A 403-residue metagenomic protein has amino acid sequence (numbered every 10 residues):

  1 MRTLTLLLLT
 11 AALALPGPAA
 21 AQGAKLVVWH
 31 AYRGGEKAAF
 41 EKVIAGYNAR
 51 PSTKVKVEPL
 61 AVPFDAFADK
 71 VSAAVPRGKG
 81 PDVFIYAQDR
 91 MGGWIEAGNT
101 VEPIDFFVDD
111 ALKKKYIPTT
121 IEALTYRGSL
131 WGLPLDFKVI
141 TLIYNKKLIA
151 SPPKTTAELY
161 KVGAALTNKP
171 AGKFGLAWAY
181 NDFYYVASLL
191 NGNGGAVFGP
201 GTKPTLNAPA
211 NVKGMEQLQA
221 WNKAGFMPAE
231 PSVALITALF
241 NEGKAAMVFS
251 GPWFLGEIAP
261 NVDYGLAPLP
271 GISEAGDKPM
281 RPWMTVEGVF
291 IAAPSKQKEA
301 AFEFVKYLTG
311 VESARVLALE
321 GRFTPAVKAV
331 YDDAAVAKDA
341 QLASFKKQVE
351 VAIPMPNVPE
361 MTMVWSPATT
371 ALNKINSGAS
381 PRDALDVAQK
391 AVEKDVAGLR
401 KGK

Functional and structural regions predicted by a protein language model:
K25, Q348-K403: Conserved C-terminal helix/tail region of periplasmic/extracytoplasmic solute-binding proteins
A45-G46, R50-Y116, T125, K147 (+7 more regions): Extracytoplasmic "Venus flytrap"/periplasmic binding protein-like
P81-D82, A111-Y144, K173-G175, D277-R281 (+1 more regions): A structural signal for short loop-to-beta-strand junctions that line the ligand-binding cleft of periplasmic/secreted
Q88-V139, S151-G163, N168, S188 (+3 more regions): Hinge/lid segment of periplasmic solute-binding proteins
D105-Y116, L166, G195-K213, G271-P282 (+2 more regions): Short, solvent-exposed loop/beta-turn-alpha elements that line the ligand-binding surface or hinge of extracytoplasmic
S129-L135, I140, E158-P204, A210 (+1 more regions): Extracytoplasmic/periplasmic solute-binding protein
V162-G163, T202-E230: Glycine-centered hinge/linker elements that transmit conformational signals in sensory and ligand-binding systems
P252-G265, P270-T370, R400: C-terminal lobe and pocket-closing loops of periplasmic/extracytoplasmic Venus-flytrap solute-binding proteins
